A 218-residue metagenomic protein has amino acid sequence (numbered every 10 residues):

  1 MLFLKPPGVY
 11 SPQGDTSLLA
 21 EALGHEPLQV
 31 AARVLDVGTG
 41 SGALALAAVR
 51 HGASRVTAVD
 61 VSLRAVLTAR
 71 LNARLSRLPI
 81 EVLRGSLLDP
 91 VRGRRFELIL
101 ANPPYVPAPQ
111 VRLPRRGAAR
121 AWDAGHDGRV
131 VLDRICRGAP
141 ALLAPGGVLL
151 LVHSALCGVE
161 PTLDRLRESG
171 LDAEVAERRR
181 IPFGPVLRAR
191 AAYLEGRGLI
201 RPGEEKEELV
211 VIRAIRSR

Functional and structural regions predicted by a protein language model:
M1-H51, S62-T68, D89-P90, A189-R218: SAM-dependent Rossmann-like transferase core, predominantly class I methyltransferases with a strong bias toward
G8, R129-L187: Conserved Class I SAM-dependent methyltransferase catalytic core
T16-L19, N102, I135, L149: Residue-level signal for inorganic ion chemistry
A32, E97, G147: Conserved acidic residues
R55-D60: Conserved SAM-binding motif I beta-strand of class I
R77-L87: Conserved SAM-binding strand-loop segment of SAM-dependent methyltransferases
L88-I99: A short acidic, Gly/Pro-enriched loop at the edge of an enzyme's catalytic core that lines a small-molecule cofactor
P103-V131: Mobile active-site "lid"/loop adjacent to the S-adenosyl-L-methionine
